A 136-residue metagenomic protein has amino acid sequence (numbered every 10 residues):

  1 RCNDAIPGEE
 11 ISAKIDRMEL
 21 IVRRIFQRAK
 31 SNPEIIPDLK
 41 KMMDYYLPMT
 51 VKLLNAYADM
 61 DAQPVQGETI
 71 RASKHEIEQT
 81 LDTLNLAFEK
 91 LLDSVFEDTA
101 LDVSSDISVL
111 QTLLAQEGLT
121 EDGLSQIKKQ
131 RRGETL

Functional and structural regions predicted by a protein language model:
R1-K30: Membrane-proximal, non-transmembrane interface segments of integral membrane proteins
Q27-L39, D44-L136: Long amphipathic all-alpha helical oligomerization modules
